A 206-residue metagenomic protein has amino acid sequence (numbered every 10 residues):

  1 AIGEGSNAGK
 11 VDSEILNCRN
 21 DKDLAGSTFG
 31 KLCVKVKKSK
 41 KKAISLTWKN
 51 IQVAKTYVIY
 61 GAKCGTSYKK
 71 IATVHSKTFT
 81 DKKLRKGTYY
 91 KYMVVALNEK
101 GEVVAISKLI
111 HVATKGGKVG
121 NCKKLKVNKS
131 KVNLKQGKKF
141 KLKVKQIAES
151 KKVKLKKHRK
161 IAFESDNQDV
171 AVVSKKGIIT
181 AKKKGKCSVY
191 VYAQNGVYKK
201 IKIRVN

Functional and structural regions predicted by a protein language model:
G3-K10, E14, G116-N206: Extracytoplasmic soluble-region selector
C18-Q52, K86, G101-G117: Pro/Thr/Ser/Gly-rich low-complexity, intrinsically disordered linker/stalk tracts
W48, F79-K82, I179: Hydrophobic core positions of the immunoglobulin-like beta-sandwich fold
V53-K70: Extracellular low-complexity, O-glycosylation-prone stalks/linkers
Y57, Y90-V94, F140: Short beta-strand segments enriched for Tyr within beta-sheet-rich domains, predominantly fibronectin type III
K70-S76, V170-V173: Short beta-strand segments within Ig-like beta-sandwich modules, predominantly Fibronectin type-III
D81-G101: Beta-strand-rich modules
